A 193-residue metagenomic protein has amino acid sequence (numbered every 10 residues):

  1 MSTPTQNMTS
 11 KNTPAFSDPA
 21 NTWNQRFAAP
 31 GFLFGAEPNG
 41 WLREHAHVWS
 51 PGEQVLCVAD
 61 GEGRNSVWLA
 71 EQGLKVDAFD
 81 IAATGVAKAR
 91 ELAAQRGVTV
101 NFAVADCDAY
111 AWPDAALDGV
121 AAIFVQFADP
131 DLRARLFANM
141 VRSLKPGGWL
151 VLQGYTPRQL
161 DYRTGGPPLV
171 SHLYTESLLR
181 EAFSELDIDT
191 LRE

Functional and structural regions predicted by a protein language model:
S2-S50: Conserved class I S-adenosyl-L-methionine
A82-T84: Conserved SAM/SAH-binding beta-strand->alpha-helix loop
A89-R90: Conserved SAM-binding loop
R96-D108: Conserved SAM-binding strand-loop segment of SAM-dependent methyltransferases
Y110-G119: A short acidic, Gly/Pro-enriched loop at the edge of an enzyme's catalytic core that lines a small-molecule cofactor
F127-M140: A short, conserved alpha-helix within the catalytic core of class I
G147-Y155: Conserved beta-strand signature within the Rossmann-like core of class I S-adenosyl-L-methionine
S171-L191: Short alpha-helix
